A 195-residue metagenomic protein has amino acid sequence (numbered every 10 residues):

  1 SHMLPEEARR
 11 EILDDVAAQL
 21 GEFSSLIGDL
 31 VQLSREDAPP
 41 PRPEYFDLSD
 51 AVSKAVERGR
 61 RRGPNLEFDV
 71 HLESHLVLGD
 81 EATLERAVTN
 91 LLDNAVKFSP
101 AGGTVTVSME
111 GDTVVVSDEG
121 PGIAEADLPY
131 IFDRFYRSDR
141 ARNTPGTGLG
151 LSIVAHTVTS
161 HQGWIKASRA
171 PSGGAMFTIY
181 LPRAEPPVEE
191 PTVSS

Functional and structural regions predicted by a protein language model:
D15-F23: Short alpha-helical segment of the dimerization/phosphotransfer core of two-component systems
D37-R42, L72, L76-G79: Conserved micro-motifs of the catalytic ATP-binding
R42-E57: A conserved beta-strand-to-alpha-helix junction within the catalytic ATP-binding
A95-V96: Short helix-loop "hinge" at the ATP-lid/N-box region of the Bergerat-fold HATPase_c
I123-F135: Short conserved segment of the HATPase_c
G150, V154: Short alpha-helical Gxxx[C/S/T] motif in the catalytic ATP-binding
V158-T159: Detector for a conserved hydrophobic position within an alpha-helical segment of the HATPase_c
G163-W164: Conserved glycine-rich
